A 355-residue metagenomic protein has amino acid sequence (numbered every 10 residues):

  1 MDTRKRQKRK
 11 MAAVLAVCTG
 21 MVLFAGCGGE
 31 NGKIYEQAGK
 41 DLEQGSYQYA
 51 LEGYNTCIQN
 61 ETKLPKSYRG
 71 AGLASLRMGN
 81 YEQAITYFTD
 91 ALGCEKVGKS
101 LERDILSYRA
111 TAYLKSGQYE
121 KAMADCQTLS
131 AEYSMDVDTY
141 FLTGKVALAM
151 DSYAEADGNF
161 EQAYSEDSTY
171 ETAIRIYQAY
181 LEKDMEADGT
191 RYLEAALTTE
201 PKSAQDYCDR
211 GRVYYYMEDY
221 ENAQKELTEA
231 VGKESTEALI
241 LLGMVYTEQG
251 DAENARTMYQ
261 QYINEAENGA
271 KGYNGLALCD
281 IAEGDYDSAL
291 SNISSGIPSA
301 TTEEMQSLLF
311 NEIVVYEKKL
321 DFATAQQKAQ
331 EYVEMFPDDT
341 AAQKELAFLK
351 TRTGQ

Functional and structural regions predicted by a protein language model:
G26-L73, R77-E82, T86-T89, G93-K96 (+2 more regions): N-terminal leader/linker segments that initiate helical-solenoid repeat arrays
G32-K33, K66, S100-D104, D138 (+7 more regions): Start-of-helix register in tetratricopeptide repeats
E43-Q44, R77-M78, K115, A149-M150 (+7 more regions): Register position in tetratricopeptide repeats
T62, K96, S100, Y133-S134 (+6 more regions): Short coil turns that delineate tetratricopeptide repeat
G70-L73, R77, L101-Y108, L142 (+6 more regions): Canonical tetratricopeptide repeat
